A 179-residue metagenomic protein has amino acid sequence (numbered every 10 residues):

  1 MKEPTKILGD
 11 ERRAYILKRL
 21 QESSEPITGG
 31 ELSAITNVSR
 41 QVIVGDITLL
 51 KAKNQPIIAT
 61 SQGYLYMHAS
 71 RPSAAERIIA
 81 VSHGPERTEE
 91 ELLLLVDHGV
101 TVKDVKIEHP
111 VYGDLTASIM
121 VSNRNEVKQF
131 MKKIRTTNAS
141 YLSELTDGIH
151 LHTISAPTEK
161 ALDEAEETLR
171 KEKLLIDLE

Functional and structural regions predicted by a protein language model:
M1-A34: Extreme N-terminal segment that seeds HTH/winged-HTH DNA-binding domains in transcriptional regulators
A14, K18, G30, G45-T48 (+3 more regions): Solvent-exposed alpha-helical segments within well-ordered globular domains of core cellular machineries
E22, A52-K53, D97, K171: The C-terminal cap of the DNA-recognition helix in HTH/winged-HTH DNA-binding domains, marking the helix-to-coil
P26-A59: N-terminal helix-turn-helix
I57-H68: Minor-groove-contacting beta-hairpin "wing" of winged helix-turn-helix DNA-binding domains
S73-E179: Mid-protein regulatory/catalytic core that forms ligand/cofactor-binding pockets and protein-protein interaction
